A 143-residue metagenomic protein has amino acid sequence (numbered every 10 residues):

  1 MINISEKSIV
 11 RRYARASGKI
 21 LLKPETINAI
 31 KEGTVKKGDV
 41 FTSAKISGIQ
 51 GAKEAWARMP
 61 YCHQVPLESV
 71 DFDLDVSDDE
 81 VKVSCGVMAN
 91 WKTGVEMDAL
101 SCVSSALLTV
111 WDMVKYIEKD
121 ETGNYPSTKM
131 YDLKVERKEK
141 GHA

Functional and structural regions predicted by a protein language model:
M1-K36, F41, I46-H63, S69-A143: C-terminal binding/interaction regions
